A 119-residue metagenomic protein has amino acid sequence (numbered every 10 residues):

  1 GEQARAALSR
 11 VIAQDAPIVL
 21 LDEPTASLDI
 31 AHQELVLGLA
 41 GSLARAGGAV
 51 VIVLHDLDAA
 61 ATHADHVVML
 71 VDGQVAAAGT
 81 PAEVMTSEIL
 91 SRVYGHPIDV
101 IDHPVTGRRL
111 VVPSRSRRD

Functional and structural regions predicted by a protein language model:
V19-E23: Catalytic Walker B motif of ABC-type/P-loop ATPase nucleotide-binding domains
D29: ABC-family nucleotide-binding domains
Q33-A46: Helical segment within the ABC ATPase nucleotide-binding domain
L54-H55: H-loop/switch region of ABC-family ATPase nucleotide-binding domains
A60-T62: A short, surface-exposed alpha-helical micro-motif characterized by mixed small hydrophobic and charged/polar residues
V93-D119: ABC ATPase nucleotide-binding domains
